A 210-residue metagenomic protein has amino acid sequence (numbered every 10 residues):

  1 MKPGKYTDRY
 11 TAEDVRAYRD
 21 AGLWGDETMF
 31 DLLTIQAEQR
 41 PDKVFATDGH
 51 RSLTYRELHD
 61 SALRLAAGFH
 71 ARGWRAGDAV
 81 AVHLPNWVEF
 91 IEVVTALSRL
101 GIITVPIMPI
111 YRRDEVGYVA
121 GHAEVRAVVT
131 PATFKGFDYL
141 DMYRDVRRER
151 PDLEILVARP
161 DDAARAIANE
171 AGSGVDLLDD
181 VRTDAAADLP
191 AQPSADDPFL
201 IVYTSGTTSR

Functional and structural regions predicted by a protein language model:
M1-D26: Flexible, non-catalytic linker and terminal segments flanking ANL/adenylate-forming cores
Y6-Y10, D14, D31-T54, P160: AMP-dependent adenylate-forming
L23-D26, T34, D42-T95, R112-G117 (+2 more regions): Conserved AMP-binding/adenylate-forming core of the ANL superfamily
P41, G174-D176, R182-Y203, R210: Conserved pre-ATP/AMP-binding loop-to-beta segment of ANL
A71-R72, T95, R99-L178: Structural core segment of the AMP-binding/adenylate-forming
W74, D78, I102, S209-R210: Short phosphate-binding/catalytic loops that engage adenosine nucleotides
V80, L97, P198, T204-T207: Conserved S/T- and glycine-rich ATP-binding loop of Class I adenylate-forming
L84-N86, A132, R159-P160, D197: Helix N-cap/beta->alpha junction signal
